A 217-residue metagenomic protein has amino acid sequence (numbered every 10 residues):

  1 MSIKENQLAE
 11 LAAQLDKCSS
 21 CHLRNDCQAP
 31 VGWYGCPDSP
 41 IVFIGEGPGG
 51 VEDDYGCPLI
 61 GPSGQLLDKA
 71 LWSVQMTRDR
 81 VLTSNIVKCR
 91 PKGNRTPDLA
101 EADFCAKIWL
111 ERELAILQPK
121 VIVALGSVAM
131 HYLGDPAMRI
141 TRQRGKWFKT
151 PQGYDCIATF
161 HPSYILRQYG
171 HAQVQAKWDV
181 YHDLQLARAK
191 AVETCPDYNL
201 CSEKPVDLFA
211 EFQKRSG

Functional and structural regions predicted by a protein language model:
M1-G217: A polyanion-binding, active-site-adjacent surface
